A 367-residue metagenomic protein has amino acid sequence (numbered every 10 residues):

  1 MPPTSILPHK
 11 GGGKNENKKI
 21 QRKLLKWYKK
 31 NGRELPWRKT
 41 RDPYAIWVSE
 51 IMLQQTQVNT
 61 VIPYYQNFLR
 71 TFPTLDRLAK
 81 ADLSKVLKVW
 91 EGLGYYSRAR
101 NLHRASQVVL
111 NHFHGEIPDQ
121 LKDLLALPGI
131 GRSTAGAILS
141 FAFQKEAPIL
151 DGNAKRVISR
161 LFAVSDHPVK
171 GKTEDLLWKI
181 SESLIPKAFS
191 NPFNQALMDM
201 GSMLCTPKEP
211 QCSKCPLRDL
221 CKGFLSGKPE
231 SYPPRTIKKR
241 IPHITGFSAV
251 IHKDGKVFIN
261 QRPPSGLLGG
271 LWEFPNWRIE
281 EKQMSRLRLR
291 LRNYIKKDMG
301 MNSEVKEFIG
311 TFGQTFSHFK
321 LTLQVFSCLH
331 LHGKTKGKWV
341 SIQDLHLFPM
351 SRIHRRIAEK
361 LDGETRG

Functional and structural regions predicted by a protein language model:
M1-K10, K14-E34, K39, S202-G367: Intrinsically disordered, low-complexity, charged terminal extensions of DNA damage-control enzymes
N17, Q21-K23, W27-Q211, L217-S226 (+2 more regions): Catalytic cores of DNA base-excision repair glycosylases
